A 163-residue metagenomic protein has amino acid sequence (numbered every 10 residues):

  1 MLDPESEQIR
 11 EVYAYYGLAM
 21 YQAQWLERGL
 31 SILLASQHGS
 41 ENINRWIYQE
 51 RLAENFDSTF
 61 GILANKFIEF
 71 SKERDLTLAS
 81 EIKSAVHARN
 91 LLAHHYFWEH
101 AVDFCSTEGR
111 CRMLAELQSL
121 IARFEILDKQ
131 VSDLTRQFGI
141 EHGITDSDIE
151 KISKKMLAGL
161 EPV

Functional and structural regions predicted by a protein language model:
M1-G61, L76, K83-S84, S132-I152: Amphipathic alpha-helical interface elements
M1-I9, N65-K72, T107-E108: Short, charged/polar, low-complexity loop and linker segments that flank or interrupt alpha-helical bundles
W25, A88-L91, R123-I126, Q130: Alpha-helical scaffold segments in carbohydrate-active enzymes
L34, H38, I62-E69, F97-H100: Membrane-helix exit/interface motif
L78-V102: Histidine-centered, metal-coordinating catalytic motifs and their short helical/loop contexts
D103-E125: Short secondary-structure subsegments characteristic of cysteine-rich extracellular domains
L117, I121-V163: A cross-kingdom marker of C-terminal helix-rich interaction/assembly modules
